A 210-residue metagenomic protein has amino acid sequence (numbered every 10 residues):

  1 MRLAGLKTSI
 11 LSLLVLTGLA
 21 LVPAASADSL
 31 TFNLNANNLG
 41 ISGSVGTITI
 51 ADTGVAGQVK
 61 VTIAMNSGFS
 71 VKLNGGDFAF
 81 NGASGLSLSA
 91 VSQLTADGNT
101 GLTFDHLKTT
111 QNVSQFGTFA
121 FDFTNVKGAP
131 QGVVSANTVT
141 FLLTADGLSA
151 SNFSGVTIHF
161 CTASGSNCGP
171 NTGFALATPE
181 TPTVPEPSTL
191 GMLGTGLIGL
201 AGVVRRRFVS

Functional and structural regions predicted by a protein language model:
M1-S29, N171-A201: Short, threonine-centered small-residue motifs that mark membrane-proximal processing/anchoring sites and TM-junction
D28-T183: Helix-boundary and membrane-interface capping/anchor signal
A201-S210: C-terminal membrane-anchoring or membrane-association module
